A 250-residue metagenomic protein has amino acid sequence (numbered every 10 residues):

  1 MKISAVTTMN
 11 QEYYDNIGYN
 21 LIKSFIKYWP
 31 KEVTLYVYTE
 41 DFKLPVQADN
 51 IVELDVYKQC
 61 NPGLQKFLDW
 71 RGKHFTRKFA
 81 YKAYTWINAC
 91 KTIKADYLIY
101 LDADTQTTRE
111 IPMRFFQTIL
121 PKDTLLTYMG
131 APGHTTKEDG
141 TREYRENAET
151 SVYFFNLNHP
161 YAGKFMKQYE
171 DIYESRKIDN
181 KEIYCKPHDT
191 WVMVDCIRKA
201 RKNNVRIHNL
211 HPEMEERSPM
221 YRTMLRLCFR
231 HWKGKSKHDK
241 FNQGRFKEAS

Functional and structural regions predicted by a protein language model:
M1-Y19: N-proximal low-complexity "stem/linker" segments adjacent to membrane-targeting elements
S24-E32: Short, acidic, metal-binding catalytic loop of nucleotide-sugar glycosyltransferases
V33-E40, L126-Y128: Short, hydrophobic beta-strand segments that form beta-sheet elements in well-ordered domains
V37-L44, E213-M214: Short, polar loop motifs at secondary-structure junctions
K43-T92: Active-site-proximal specificity loops/subdomain of glycosyltransferases
A80-A131: GT-A fold catalytic core of metal-dependent nucleotide-sugar glycosyltransferases, centered on the diacidic
P121-N147: Class I SAM-dependent methyltransferase SAM-binding "motif I" and its flanking Rossmann-like core
A148-R245: Catalytic core and acceptor-binding pocket of nucleotide-sugar-dependent glycosyltransferases
